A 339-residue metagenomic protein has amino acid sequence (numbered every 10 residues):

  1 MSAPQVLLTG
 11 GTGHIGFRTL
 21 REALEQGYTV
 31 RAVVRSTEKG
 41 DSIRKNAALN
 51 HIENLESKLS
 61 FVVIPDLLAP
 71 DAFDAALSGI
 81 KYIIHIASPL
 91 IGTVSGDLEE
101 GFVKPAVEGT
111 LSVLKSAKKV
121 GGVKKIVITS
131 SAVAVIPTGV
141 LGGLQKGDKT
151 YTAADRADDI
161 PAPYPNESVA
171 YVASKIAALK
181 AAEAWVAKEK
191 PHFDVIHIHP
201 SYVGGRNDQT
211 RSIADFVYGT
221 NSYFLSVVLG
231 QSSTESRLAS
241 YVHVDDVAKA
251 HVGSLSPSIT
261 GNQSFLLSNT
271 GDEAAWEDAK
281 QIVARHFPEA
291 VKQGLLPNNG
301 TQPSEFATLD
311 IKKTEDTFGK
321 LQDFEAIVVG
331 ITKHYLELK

Functional and structural regions predicted by a protein language model:
A3-V33: N-terminal Rossmann NAD(P)H-binding glycine-rich loop of SDR-like oxidoreductase domains
T37-R44, A48-E108: NAD(P)H-binding glycine-rich loop region in Rossmannoid oxidoreductase-like domains and their noncatalytic homologs
H85, P89, V94-G101, P105-N166: Conserved Rossmann-fold NAD(P)-dependent oxidoreductase catalytic core, especially the SDR/UDP-sugar
A157-V195: Active-site Tyr-X1-5-Lys
P191-H192, G205-T220, S254-F265: Glycine/proline-rich active-site loop of Rossmann-fold NAD(P)-dependent oxidoreductases
R237-L238, A248-N299, T332-Y335: Mid/C-terminal beta-alpha module of Rossmann-like enzyme folds, strongest in SDR-family dehydrogenases/epimerases
N298-G319: Conserved C-terminal active-site "lid" loop/helix of NAD(P)H-dependent oxidoreductases that clamps the redox cofactor
F324-K339: Amphipathic terminal alpha-helices
